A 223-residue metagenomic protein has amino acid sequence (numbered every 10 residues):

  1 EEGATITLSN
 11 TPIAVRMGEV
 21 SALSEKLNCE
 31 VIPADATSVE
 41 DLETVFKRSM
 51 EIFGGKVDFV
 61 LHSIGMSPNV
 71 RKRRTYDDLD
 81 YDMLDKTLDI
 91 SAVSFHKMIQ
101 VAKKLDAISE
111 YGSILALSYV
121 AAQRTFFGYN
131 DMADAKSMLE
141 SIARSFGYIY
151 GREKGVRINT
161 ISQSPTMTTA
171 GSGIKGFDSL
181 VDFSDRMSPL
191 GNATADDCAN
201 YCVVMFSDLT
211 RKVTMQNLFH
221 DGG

Functional and structural regions predicted by a protein language model:
G3-G18: Conserved glycine-rich Rossmann-like NAD(P)H-binding loop of the short-chain dehydrogenase/reductase
T5, S113, R157-N159: Structural signature of beta-strand start/N-cap positions in the alpha/beta core of ABC transporter nucleotide-binding
T7, I32, L88, R157: Conserved Rossmann-like nucleotide-binding pocket used by diverse enzymes that bind dinucleotide cofactors
S21, K26-N28, I32-A34, S38-T87 (+4 more regions): Conserved mid-core segment of classical short-chain dehydrogenase/reductases
I52, V101, L105, S207-R211: Generic structural signal for alpha-helix termini and adjacent loop/cap motifs
G65-E153, S162-T168, G191: Catalytic loop of short-chain dehydrogenase/reductase
V93, V156, T160, D178-G222: C-terminal helical subdomain
